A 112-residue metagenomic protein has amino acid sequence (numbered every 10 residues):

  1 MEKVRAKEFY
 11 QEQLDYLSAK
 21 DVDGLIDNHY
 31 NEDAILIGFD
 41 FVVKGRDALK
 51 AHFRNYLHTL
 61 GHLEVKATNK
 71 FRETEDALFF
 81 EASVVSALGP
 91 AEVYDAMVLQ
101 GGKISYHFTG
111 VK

Functional and structural regions predicted by a protein language model:
M1-G24, N28, E32: Short, low-complexity N-terminal intrinsically disordered segments enriched in polar/charged residues
L17, I26, G38, S105-Y106: Proteins with a high burden of low-complexity, intrinsically disordered sequence enriched in S/T/G/P/A and R, requiring
G24-I26, V43, R72, V98: Low-complexity, compositionally biased segments
D33-K44, T59: A short gly/proline-enriched turn/hairpin at secondary-structure junctions
I37, K50-K112: A beta-strand edge to alpha-helix "cap/lid" segment located at domain peripheries
